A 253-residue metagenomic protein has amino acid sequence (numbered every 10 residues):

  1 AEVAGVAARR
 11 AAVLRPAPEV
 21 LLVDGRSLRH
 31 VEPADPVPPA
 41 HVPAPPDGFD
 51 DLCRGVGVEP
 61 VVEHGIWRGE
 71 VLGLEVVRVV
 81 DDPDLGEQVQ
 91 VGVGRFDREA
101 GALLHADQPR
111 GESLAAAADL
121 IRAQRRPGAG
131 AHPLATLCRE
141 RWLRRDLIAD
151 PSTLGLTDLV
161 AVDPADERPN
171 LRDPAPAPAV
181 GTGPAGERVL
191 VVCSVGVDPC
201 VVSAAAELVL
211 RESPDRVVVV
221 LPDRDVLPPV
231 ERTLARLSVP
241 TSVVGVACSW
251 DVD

Functional and structural regions predicted by a protein language model:
A1-D253: Charged, terminal alpha-helix-loop-beta segments that serve as non-catalytic nucleic-acid engagement and/or assembly
